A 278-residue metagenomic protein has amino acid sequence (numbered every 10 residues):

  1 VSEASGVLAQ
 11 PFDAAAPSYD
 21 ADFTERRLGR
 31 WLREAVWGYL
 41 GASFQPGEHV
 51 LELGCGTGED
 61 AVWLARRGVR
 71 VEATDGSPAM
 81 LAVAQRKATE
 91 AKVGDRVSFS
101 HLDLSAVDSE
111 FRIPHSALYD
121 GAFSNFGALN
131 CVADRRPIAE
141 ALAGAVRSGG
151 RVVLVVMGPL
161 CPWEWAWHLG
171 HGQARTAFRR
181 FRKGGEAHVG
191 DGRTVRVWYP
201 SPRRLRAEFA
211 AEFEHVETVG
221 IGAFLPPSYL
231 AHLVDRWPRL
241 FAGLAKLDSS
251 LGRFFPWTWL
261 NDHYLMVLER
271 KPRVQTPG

Functional and structural regions predicted by a protein language model:
V1-Q45, E59, W63: Conserved class I S-adenosyl-L-methionine
G47-G56: Conserved class I S-adenosyl-L-methionine
T57-A106: Class I SAM-dependent methyltransferase SAM/SAH-binding core
G121-D134: A short SAM/SAH-binding and catalytic strip from SAM-dependent methyltransferases
R136-S148: A short glycine-rich, Lys/Arg-flanked "PGG" loop and its adjoining helix->strand segment in the class I
V153-R182: Conserved class I S-adenosyl-L-methionine
H188-R204: Acceptor-substrate binding/catalytic loop of class I
R203, A207, E217-V274: A C-terminal cap/extension of S-adenosyl-L-methionine-dependent methyltransferases that defines the acceptor-substrate
